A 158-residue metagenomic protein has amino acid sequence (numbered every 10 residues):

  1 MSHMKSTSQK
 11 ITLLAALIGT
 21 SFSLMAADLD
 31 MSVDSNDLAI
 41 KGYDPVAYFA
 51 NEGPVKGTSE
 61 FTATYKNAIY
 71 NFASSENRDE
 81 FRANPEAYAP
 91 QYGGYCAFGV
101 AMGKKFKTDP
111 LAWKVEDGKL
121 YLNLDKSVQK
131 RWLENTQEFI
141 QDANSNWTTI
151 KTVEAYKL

Functional and structural regions predicted by a protein language model:
S2-L13: Bacterial N-terminal signal peptides that target proteins for export
H3, S23-L24: Residue-level detector of intrinsically disordered terminal segments
T12-S23: Bacterial N-terminal signal peptides
M25-L158: Charged, low-complexity intrinsically disordered segments
